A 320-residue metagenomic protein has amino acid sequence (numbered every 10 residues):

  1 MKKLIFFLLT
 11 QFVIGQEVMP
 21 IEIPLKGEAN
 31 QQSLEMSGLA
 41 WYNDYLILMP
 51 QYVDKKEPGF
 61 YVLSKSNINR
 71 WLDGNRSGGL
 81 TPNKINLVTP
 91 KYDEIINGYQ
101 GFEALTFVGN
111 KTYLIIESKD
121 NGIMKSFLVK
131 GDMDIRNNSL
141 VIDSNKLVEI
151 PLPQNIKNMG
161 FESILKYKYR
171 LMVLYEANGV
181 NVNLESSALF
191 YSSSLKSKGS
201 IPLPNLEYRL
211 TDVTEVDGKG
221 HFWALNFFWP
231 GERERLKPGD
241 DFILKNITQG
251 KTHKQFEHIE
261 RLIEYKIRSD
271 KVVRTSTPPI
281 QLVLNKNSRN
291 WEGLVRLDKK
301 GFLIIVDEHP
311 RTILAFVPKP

Functional and structural regions predicted by a protein language model:
M1-P20: Bacterial Sec-dependent N-terminal signal peptides
Q16-P320: Sequence/structural signature of beta-propeller domains
